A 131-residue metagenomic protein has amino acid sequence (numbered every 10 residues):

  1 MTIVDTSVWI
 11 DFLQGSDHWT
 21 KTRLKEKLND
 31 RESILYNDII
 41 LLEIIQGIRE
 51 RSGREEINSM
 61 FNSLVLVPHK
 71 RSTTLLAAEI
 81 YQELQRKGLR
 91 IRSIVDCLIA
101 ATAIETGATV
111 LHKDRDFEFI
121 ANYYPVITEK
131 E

Functional and structural regions predicted by a protein language model:
M1, A100, I104-E131: Acidic, PIN/NYN-like endoribonuclease modules and their adjacent C-terminal/linker elements
M1-Y36, Q46-S59: Short, well-structured N-terminal submotif of metal-dependent ribonuclease cores
V4, Y36, P68, L111-H112: Short beta-strand scaffold positions
T6, D38, V95-C97: Conserved glycosyltransferase catalytic-site signature
W9-I10, L41-I44, F117: A generic structural signal for short hydrophobic patches within well-formed alpha-helices
K21, L41, R54-I57, T74-A78 (+1 more regions): A general structural signal for well-ordered alpha-helical segments in protein cores
V65-L111: Active-site neighborhoods of divalent-metal-dependent phosphate/nucleic-acid chemistry enzymes
